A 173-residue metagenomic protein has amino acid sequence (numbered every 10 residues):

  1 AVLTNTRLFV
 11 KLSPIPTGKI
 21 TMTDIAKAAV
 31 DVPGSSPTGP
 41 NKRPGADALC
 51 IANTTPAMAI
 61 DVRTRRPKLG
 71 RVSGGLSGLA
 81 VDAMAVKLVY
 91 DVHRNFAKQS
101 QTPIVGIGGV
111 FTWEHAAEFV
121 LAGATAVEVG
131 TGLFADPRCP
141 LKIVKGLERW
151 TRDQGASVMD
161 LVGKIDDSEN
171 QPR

Functional and structural regions predicted by a protein language model:
A1-V105, F111-V129: Alpha/beta enzyme core
G34, Y90, R94-K98, K145-A156 (+1 more regions): Generic secondary-structure signature for well-ordered alpha-helical cores
M58-G74, V120, G132-M159: C-terminal helical cap(s) of enzyme catalytic domains, especially alpha/beta-barrels
S157-R173: Terminal-tail/helix-coil boundary detector
